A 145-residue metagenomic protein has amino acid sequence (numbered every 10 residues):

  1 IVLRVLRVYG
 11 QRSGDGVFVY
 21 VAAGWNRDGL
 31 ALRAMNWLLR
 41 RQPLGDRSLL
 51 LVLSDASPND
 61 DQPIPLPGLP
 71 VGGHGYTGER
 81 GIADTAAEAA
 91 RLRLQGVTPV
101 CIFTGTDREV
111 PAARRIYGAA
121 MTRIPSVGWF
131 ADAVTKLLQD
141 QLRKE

Functional and structural regions predicted by a protein language model:
I1-E145: Acidic, glycine-rich A-domain
